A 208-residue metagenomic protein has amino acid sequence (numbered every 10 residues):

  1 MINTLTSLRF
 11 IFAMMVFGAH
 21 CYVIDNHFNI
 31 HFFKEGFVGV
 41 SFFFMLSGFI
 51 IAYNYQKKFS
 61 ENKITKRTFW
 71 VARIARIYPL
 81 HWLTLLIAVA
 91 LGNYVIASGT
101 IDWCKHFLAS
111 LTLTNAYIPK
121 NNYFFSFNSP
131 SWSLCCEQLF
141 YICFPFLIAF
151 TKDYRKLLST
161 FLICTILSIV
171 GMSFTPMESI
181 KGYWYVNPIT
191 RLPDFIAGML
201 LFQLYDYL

Functional and structural regions predicted by a protein language model:
I2-F59, A75-H81, A109-N115, D194-I196: Functionally critical transmembrane alpha-helices in membrane proteins and complexes, commonly lining
T4, M15, G36, T68-V71 (+2 more regions): Residue-level marker of motif borders
L5-T6, V23, K105-Q138, I142-L208: Aromatic-enriched alpha-helical transmembrane segments of multi-pass intramembrane proteins
I11, F32, I64, A72 (+3 more regions): Residue-level detector of alpha-helix boundary/anchor positions
M14, G18, L46, W82-A90 (+4 more regions): Generic alpha-helical transmembrane segments of integral inner-membrane proteins, especially permease/transport modules
I24-F28, K57-N62, N93-I101, D153 (+2 more regions): Transmembrane helix-loop junctions in multipass membrane proteins, especially transporters and channels
F37-V40, K57-N93, I101-S110, C135-Y141 (+2 more regions): Transmembrane alpha-helical segments and their boundary/interface "anchor" motifs in multi-pass integral membrane
Y53-K57, W70-V71, L85, V89 (+5 more regions): Short hydrophobic alpha-helical membrane-anchoring segments
